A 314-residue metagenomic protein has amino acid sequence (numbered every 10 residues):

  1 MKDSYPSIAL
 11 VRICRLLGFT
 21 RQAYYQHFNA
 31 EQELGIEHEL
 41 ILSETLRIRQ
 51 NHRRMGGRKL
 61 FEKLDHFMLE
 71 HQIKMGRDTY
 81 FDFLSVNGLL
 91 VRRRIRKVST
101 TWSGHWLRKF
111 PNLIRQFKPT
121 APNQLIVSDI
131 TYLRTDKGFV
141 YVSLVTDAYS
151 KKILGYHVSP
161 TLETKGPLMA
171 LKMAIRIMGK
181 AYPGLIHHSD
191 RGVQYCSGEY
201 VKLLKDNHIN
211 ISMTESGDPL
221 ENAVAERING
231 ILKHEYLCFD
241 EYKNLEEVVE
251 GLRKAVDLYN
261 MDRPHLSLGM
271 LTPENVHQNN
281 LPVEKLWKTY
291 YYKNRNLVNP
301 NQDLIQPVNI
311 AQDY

Functional and structural regions predicted by a protein language model:
M1-I13, L17: Double-stranded DNA-binding cores of transcription factors and transposases
I8-A9, M55, K243: Residue-level signal for the short linker/turn that defines the boundary of a DNA-recognition helix
C14, R21-P122, D218, E274-E284: Basic, flexible linker segments flanking DNA-binding modules in nucleic acid-interacting mobile-element proteins
C14, Y24, T45, L60 (+14 more regions): Mobile genetic element proteins and their domesticated derivatives, centered on retroelements and DNA transposons
K74-L144, G166-M173, I177-M178, Y182-G184 (+1 more regions): Mobile-element integrase/transposase regions, centering on the N-terminal DNA-binding/Zn-coordinating module
T100-S103, S189-R191, S197-V201, I211-K233 (+2 more regions): RNase H-like two-metal-ion nuclease catalytic core shared by retroviral integrases and related mobile-element nucleases
D147-A148, S159-E163: A short acidic/small-residue loop/turn micro-motif
K205-I209, I231-Y314: C-terminal domain-tail junction helix/linker
